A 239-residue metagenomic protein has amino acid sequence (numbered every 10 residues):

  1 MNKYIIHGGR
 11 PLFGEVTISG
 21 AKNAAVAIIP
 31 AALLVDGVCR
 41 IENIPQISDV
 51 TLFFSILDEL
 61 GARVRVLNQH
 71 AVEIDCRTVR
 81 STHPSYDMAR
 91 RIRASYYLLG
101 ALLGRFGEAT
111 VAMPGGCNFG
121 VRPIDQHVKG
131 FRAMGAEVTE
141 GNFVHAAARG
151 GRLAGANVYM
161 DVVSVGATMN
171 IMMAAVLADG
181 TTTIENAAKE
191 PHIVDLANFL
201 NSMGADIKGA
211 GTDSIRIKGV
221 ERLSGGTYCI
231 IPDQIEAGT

Functional and structural regions predicted by a protein language model:
M1-T239: Structural preference for solvent-exposed beta-strand-turn elements and adjacent flexible terminal/loop segments within
